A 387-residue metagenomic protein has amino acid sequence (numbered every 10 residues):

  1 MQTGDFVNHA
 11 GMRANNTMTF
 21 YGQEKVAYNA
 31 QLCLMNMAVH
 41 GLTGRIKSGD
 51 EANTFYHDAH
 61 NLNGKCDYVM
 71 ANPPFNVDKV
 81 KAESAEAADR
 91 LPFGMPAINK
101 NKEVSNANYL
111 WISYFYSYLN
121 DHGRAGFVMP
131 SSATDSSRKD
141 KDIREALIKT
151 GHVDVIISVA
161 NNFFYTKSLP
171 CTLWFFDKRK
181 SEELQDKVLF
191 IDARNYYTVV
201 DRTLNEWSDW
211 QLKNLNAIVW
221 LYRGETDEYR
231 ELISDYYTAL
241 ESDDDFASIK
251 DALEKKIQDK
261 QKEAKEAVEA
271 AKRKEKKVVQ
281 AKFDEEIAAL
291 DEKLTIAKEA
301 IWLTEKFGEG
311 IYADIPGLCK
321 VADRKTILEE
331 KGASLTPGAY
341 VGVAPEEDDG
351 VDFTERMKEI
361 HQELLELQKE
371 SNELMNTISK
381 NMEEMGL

Functional and structural regions predicted by a protein language model:
M1-A71, N76-A87, G94, I98 (+3 more regions): Conserved S-adenosyl-L-methionine
A30, K100-F176: Conserved Class I SAM-dependent methyltransferase catalytic core
K65-C66, A88, N106-A107, H122-V128 (+7 more regions): Active-site lining segments that contact anionic ligands and/or coordinate catalytic metals
V80-N106, S131-K139, A160-T166, R202-W210 (+1 more regions): Short, contiguous acidic/charged loop-to-helix segments that flank catalytic cores in large enzymes
Y165-E329: Flexible, glycine-/basic-rich loop-and-beta segments that form/coincide with the SAM-dependent methyltransferase
I327-V351, E355: Amphipathic alpha-helical/coiled-coil segments positioned at domain termini
F353, M357-I378: Amphipathic alpha-helical coiled-coil segments
